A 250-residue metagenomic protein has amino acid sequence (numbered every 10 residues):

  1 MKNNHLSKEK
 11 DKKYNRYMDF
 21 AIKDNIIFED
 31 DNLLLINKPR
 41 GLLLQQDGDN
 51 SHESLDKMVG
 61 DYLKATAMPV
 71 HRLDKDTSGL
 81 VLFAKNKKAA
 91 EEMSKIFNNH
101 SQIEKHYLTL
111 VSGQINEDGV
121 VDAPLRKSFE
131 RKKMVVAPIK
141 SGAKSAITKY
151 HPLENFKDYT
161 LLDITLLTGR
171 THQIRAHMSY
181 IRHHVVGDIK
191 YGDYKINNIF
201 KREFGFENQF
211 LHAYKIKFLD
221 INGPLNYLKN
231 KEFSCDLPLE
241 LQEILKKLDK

Functional and structural regions predicted by a protein language model:
K2-F28, P39-L43, M178-K250: Pseudouridine synthases involved in rRNA/tRNA modification
I26, V111, K149-P152, V185: Conserved hydrophobic positions within beta-strands
F28-D30, F156: Residue-level recognition of beta-strand termini and adjacent short loop/turns
D31-N32, T77-L80, K105-Y107: Short, surface-exposed beta-edge/turn micro-motifs
L33, R40-L42, K87-A89, G113-E117 (+1 more regions): Conserved nucleotide-binding/hydrolysis micro-motifs of P-loop NTPases
H52-L63: Internal amphipathic helical hairpin motif
L63-M93, E130-H183, L211-K250: The conserved catalytic core of RNA pseudouridine synthases
K87-K127, L153: N-terminal accessory regions of nucleic-acid-interacting proteins
